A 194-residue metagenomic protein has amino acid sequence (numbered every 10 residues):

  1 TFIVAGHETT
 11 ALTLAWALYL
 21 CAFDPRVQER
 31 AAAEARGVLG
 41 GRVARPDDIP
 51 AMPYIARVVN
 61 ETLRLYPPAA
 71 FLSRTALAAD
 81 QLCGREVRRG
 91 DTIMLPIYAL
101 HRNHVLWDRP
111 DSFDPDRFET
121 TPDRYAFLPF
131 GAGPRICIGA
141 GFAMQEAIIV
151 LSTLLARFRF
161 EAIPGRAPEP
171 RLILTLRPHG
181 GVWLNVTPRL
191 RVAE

Functional and structural regions predicted by a protein language model:
T1-T13, D47, M52, T75: Conserved cytochrome P450 catalytic core segment spanning the I/J/K helices
T9-E34, A140-F158: Cytochrome P450 catalytic-core helices
R36-G41, I136, G141-E194: Cytochrome P450 proximal C-terminal region
R42-C83, H104: Conserved cytochrome P450 K-helix E-x-x-R motif and the immediately C-terminal K′/meander segment
R88-R89: Residue-level recognition of short, solvent-exposed, well-ordered loop/turn junctions that link secondary-structure
L95-T121: Conserved cytochrome P450 K-helix/beta-meander segment immediately N-terminal to the heme-binding cysteine loop
